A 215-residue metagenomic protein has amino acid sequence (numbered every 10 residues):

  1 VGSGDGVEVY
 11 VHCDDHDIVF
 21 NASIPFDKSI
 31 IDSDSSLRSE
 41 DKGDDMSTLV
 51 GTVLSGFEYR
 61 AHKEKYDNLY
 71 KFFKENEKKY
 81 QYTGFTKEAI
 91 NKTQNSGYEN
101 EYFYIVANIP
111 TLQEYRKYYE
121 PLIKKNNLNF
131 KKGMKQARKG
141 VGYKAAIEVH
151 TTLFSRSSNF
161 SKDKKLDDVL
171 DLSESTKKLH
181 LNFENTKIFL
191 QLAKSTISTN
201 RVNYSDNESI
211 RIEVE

Functional and structural regions predicted by a protein language model:
V1-I24: Exposed beta-strand-loop-beta-strand "reactive/processing" segments of non-cytosolic proteins
H12-H16, S29-I31, D168-T176: Short, low-complexity, polar/charged sequence segments that are solvent-exposed and flexible
C13-D15, I24-K28, T151-S155: A mature extracytoplasmic/lumenal domain signature
I18-D44, L181-E184: A short, surface-exposed beta-strand/turn
D41-E215: Metal-dependent nuclease catalytic core centered on acidic motifs
